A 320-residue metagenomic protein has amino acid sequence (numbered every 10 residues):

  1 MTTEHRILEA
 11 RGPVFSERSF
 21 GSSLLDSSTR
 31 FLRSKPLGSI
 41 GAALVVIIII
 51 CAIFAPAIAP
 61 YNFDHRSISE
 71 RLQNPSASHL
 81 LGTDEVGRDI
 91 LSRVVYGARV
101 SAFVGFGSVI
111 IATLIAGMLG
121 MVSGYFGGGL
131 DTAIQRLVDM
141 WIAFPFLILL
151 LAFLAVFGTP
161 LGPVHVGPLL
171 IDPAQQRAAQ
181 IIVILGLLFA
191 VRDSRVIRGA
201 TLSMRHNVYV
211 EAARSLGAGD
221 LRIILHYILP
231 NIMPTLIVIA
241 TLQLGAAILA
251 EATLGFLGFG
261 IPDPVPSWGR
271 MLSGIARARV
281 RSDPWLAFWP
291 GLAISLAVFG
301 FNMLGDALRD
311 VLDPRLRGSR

Functional and structural regions predicted by a protein language model:
M1-G117, M121-V122, G129-T132, A143 (+7 more regions): Gly/Trp-centered helix-boundary motif
I48, M121, L150-A155, L185 (+4 more regions): Transmembrane alpha-helix boundary and packing residues in multipass membrane permease domains and related
A55-F63, G124-G128, F153-G162, V166 (+5 more regions): Short helix-capping/hinge motifs at transmembrane helix termini and TM-loop junctions
L80, I115, G124-Y125, I134-R195 (+2 more regions): Generic hydrophobic transmembrane alpha-helix motif, especially the helices
V104-S108, S123, V138, I184-L185 (+5 more regions): Alpha-helical transmembrane segments of multi-pass integral membrane proteins
A155-Q180, Q243, F259-L296: Transmembrane alpha-helical segments in multi-pass inner-membrane proteins
G199-Y209, A307-R315: Transmembrane helix boundary and interhelical loop/hinge segments in multi-pass membrane proteins
